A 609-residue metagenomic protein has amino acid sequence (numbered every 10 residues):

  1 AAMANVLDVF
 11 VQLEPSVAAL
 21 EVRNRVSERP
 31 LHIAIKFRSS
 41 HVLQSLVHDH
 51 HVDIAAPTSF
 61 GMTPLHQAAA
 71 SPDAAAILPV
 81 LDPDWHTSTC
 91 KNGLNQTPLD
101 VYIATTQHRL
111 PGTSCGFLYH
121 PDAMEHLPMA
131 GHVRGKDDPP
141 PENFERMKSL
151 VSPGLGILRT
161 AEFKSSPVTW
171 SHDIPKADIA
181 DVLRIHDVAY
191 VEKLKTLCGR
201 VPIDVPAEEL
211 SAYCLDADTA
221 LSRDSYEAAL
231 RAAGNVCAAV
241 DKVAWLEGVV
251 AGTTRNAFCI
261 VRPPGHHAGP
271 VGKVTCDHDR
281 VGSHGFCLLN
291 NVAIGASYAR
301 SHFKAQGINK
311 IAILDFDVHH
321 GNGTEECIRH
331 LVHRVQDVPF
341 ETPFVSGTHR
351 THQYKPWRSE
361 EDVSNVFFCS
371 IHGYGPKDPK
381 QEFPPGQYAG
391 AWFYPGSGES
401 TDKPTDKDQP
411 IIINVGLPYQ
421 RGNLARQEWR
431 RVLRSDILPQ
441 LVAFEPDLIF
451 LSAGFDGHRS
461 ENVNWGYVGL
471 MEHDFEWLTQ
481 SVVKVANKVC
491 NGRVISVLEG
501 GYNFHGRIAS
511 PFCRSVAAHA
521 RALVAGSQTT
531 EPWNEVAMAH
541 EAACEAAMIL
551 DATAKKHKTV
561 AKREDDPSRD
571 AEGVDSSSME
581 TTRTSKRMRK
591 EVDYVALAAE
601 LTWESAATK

Functional and structural regions predicted by a protein language model:
A1-N5, I33-S39, Q67-A74, V101-T105: Ankyrin repeat A-helix N-terminal signature
M3-A4, D8, E14, R25-H41 (+2 more regions): Tandem repeat protein-protein interaction scaffolds, dominated by ankyrin-repeat arrays but also generalizing to other
V11-A19, Q44-D53, P79-T87: Ankyrin repeat domain, specifically the short helix-to-loop turn at the C-terminus of the second helix of each repeat
T87-H108: Leucine-rich solenoid repeat scaffolds
D100, R109-H186: N-terminal low-complexity, Ser/Thr- and acidic-residue-enriched intrinsically disordered segments
F117, C198-K609: A general "terminal functional-core" signal
